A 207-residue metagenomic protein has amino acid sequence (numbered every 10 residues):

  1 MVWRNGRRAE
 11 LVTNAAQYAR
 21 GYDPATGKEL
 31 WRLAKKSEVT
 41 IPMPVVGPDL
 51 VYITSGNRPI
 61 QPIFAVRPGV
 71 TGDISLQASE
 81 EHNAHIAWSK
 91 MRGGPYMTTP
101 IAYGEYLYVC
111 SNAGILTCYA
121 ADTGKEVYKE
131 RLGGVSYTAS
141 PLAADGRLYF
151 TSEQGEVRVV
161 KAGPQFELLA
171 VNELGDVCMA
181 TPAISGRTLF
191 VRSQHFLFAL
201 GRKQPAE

Functional and structural regions predicted by a protein language model:
M1-E207: Noncatalytic, solvent-exposed loop/strand surfaces of beta-propeller-type extracellular/periplasmic domains
